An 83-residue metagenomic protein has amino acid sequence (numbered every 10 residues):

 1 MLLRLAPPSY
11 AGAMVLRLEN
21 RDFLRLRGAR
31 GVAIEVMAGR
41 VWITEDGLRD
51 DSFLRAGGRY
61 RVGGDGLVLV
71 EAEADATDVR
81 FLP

Functional and structural regions predicted by a protein language model:
M1-Y10: A short, N-terminal "cap"/entry segment at the start of jelly-roll beta-barrel domains of the cupin/DSBH fold
Y10-G28, F81-P83: Small beta-barrel nucleic-acid-binding modules, principally OB-folds
V15-L18, F23, G47-D65: Short acidic-glycine-tyrosine-enriched beta hairpin
L24, R40-I43, R59, T77: Short beta-strand segments in beta-sandwich/barrel cores
G28, E45-D46, G64, A72: Conserved "cap/hinge" positions at secondary-structure junctions
A29-V41: Glycine- and acidic-residue-biased ligand/ion/polar-headgroup-sensing regions
G64-P83: Ligand-binding loop in jelly-roll beta-barrel domains
